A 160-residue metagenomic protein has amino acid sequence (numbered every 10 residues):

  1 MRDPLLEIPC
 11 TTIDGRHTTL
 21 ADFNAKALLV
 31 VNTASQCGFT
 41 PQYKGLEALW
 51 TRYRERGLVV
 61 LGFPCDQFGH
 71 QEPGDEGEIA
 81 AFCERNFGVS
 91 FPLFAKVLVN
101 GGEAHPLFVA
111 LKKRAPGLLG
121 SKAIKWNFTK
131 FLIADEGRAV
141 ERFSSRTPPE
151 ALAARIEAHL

Functional and structural regions predicted by a protein language model:
M1-L160: Chalcogenol-based redox active-site neighborhoods
